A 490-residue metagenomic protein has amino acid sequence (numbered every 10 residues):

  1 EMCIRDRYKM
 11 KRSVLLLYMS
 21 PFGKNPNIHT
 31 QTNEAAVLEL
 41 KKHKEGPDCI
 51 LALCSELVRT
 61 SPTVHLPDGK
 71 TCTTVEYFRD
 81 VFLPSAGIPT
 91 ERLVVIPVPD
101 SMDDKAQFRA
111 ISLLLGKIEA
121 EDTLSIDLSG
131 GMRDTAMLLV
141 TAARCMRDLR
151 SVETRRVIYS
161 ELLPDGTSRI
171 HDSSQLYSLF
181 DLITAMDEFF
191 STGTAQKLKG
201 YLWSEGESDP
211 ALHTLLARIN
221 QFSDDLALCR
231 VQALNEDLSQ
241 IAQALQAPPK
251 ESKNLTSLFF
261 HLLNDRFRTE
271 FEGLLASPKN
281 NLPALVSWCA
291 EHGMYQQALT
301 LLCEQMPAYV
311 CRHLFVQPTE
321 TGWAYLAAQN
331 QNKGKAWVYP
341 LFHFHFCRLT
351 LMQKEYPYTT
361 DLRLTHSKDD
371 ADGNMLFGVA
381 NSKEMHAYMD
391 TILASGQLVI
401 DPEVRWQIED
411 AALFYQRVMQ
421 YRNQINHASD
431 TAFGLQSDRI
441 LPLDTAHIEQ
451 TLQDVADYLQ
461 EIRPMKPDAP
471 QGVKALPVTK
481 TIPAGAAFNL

Functional and structural regions predicted by a protein language model:
E1-I4: Short, small-residue-biased leader/transition segments that mark boundaries at the very start of proteins
Y18-K24, L57-T60, D127-A143, Y295: Gly/Ser/Thr-rich loops at beta-strand to alpha-helix junctions that form or flank small-molecule/cofactor-binding
R59-D122: A broadly used, surface-exposed interaction patch
E119-T214: Active-site histidine-anchored catalytic micro-motif
L176-S277: Long, charge-rich alpha-helical interaction segments
K253-C347: Long, well-ordered mid-to-C-terminal structural blocks that present hydrophobic/aromatic surfaces
D370, H386, D390, L398-D438: Histidine-centered, metal-coordinating catalytic motifs and their short helical/loop contexts
I440-N489: Amphipathic, Lys/Arg-enriched alpha-helical patches that create a basic surface for binding polyanionic ligands
